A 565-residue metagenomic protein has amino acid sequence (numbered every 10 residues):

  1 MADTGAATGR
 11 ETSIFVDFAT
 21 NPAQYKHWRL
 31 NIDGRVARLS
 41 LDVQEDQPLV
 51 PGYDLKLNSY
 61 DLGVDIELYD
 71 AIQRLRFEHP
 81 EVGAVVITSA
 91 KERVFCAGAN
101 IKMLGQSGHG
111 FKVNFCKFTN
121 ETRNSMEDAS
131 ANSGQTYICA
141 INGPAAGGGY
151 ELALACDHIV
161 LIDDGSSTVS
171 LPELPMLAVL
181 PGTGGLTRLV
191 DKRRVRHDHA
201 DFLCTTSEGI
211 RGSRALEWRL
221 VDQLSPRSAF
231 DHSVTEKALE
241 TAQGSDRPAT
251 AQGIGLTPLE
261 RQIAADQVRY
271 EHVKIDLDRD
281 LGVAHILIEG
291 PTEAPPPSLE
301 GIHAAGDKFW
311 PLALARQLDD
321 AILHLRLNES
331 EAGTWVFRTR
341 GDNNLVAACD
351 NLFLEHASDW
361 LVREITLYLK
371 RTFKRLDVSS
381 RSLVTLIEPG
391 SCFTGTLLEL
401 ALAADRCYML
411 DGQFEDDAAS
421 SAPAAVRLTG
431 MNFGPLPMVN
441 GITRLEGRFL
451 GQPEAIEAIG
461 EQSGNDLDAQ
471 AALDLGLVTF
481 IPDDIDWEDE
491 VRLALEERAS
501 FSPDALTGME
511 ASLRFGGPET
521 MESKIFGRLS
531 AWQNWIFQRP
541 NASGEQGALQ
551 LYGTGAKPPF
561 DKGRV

Functional and structural regions predicted by a protein language model:
M1-G83, S89-A97, M103, V113 (+10 more regions): C-terminal alpha-helix plus adjacent terminal tail
I87, A129, S133-A145, S380-G390: A short, small-residue-rich loop immediately preceding and capping a beta-strand
N114-E121, E127-D128: N-terminal Rossmann NAD(P)-binding subdomain characteristic of aldehyde/semialdehyde dehydrogenases
A146-A200, T394-I459: CoA-thioester-processing core
V160, L224-S225, I481-P482: A structural signal for hydrophobic residues in beta-strands of small regulatory alpha/beta folds
L220-V221, L477: As written
A472-T479: A contiguous binding-surface segment within folded domains or other stable secondary-structure elements
